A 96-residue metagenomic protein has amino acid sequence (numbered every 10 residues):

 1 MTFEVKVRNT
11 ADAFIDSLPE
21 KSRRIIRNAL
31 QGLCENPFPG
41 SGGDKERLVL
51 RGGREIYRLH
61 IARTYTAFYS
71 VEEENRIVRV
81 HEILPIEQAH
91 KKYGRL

Functional and structural regions predicted by a protein language model:
M1-F3, D44, E55, E74: Generic structural motif recognizing short loop/turn segments at the entrances and edges of beta-strands
T2, A13-S17, R24, H60-L96: Enriched for short, Lys/Arg-rich terminal
V5-R8: PIN/NYN-family metal-dependent endoribonuclease catalytic core
T10-G40: N-terminal first-folded block
A11, G43-K45, R54, H81 (+1 more regions): Intrinsic disorder/low-complexity signal
Q31-H60: A short, surface-exposed loop/turn module that caps and links secondary-structure elements
